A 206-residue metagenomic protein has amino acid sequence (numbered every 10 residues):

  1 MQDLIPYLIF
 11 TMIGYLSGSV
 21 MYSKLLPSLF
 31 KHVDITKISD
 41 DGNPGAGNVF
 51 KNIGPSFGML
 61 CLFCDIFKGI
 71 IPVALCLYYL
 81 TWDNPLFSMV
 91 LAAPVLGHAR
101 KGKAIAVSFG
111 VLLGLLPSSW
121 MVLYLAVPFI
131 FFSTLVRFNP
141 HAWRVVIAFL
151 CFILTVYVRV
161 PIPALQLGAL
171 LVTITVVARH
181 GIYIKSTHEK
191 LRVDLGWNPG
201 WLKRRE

Functional and structural regions predicted by a protein language model:
M1-T11, N139-H141, I147-R159: Long, highly hydrophobic alpha-helical transmembrane signal-anchor segments
Q2-K31: N-terminal signal-anchor transmembrane alpha helix
P6, F57-F63, F67-L96, L116-W120 (+1 more regions): Nucleotide and nucleotide-moiety/phosphate-recognizing core
I13-K24, A93-R100, T134-N139: Transmembrane alpha-helix interface/packing and boundary motifs in multi-pass membrane proteins, characterized by
L25-S56, I184-E206: Cytosolic, membrane-interface loops and tails of multi-pass inner-membrane proteins
F50-I53, C76-Y79, G97, I105-R137 (+1 more regions): Interfacial segments of multi-pass membrane proteins
W120-V127, H141-F149, V160-T173: Loop-to-transmembrane alpha-helix initiation sites
T155-E206: C-terminal membrane-associated helical module and adjoining short loops/tails
